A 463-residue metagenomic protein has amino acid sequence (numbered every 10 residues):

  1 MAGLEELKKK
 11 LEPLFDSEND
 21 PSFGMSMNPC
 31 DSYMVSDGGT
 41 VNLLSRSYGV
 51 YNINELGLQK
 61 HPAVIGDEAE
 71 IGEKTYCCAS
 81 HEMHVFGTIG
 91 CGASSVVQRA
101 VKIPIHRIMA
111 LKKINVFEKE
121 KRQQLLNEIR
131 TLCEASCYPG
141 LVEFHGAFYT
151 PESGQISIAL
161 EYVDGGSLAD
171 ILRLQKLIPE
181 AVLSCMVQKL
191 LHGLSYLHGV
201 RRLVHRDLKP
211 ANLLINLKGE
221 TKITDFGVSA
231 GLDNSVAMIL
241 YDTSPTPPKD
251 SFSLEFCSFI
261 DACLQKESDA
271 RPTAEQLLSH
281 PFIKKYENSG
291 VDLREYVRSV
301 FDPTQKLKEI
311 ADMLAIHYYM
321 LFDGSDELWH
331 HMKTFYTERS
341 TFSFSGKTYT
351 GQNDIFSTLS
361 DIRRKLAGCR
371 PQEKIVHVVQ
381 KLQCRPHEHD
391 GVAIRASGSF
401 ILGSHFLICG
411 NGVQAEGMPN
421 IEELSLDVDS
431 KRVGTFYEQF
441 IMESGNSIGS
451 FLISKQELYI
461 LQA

Functional and structural regions predicted by a protein language model:
F86-G92, V97: Protein kinase glycine-rich loop
I108, K113-S136: Conserved N-lobe beta3->alphaC-helix segment of eukaryotic protein kinase catalytic domains
E143-S153: Short beta-strand micro-motifs within the conserved protein kinase catalytic domain, predominantly in the N-lobe
S153-S167: Conserved short submotifs of the Hanks-type protein kinase catalytic core that shape the nucleotide-binding pocket
L168-I178: AlphaC helix of the protein kinase catalytic domain
M186-V187: Activation segment signature within eukaryotic-like protein kinase domains
H198-I215: Catalytic-loop of the protein kinase fold
